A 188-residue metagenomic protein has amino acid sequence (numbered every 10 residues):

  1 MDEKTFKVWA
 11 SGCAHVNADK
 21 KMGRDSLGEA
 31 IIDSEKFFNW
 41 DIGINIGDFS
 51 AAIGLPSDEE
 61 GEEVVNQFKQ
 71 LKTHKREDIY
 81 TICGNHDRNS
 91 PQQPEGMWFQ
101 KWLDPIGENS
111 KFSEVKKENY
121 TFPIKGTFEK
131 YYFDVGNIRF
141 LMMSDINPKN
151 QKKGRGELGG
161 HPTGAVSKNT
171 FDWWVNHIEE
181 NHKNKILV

Functional and structural regions predicted by a protein language model:
M1-E59: N-terminal active-site segment of His-dependent metallophosphoesterases
K4-F6, E129, K185: Generic structural motif recognizing short loop/turn segments at the entrances and edges of beta-strands
G54-N176, H182: Extended active-site neighborhood of metal-dependent phosphoesterases/phosphodiesterases
N181-V188: Short acidic, glycine-rich surface-loop motifs adjacent to enzyme active sites
